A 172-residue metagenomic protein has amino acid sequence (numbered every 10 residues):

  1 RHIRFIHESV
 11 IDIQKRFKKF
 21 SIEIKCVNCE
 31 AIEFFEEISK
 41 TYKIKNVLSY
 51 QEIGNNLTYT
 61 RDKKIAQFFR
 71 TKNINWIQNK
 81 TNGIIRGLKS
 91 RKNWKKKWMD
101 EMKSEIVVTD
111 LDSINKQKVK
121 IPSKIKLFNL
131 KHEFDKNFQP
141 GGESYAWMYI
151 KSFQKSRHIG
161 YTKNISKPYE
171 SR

Functional and structural regions predicted by a protein language model:
R1-R172: Active-site "lid/cap" and pocket-lining segments within catalytic core domains
